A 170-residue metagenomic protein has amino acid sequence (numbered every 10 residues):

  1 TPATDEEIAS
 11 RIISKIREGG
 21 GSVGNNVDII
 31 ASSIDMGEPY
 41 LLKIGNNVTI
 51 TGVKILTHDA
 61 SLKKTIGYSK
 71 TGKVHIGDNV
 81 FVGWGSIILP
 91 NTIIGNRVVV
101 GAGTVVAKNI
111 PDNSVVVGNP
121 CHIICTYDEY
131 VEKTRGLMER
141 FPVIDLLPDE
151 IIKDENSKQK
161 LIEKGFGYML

Functional and structural regions predicted by a protein language model:
T1-N79, S86-I88, N96, D112 (+2 more regions): Domain-scale signature associated with acetyltransferase and cell-envelope carbohydrate enzymes
G72, A102-V105, V115: Hydrophobic alpha-helical segments of small multi-pass membrane proteins
F81, V99, V115-V116: Short-chain dehydrogenase/reductase
S86-V100, T104-K108: Beta-rich strand-turn-strand
K108, V117, I123-I124: HATPase_c (GHKL) ATP-binding subdomain of two-component histidine kinases
